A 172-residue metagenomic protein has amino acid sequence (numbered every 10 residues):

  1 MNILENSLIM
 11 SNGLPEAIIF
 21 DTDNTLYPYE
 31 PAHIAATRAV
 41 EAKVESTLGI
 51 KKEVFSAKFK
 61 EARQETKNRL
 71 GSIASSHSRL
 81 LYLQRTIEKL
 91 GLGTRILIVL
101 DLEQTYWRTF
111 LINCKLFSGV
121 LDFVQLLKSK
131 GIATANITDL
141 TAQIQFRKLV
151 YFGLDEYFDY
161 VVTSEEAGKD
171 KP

Functional and structural regions predicted by a protein language model:
N2-F20, T25-K58: Active-site neighborhood of HAD-like aspartate-dependent phosphohydrolases
G13, K130, E156: Structured loop/turn residues at beta-strand edges in well-structured enzyme cores
E61-T105: A metal-dependent, Asp-based hydrolase signature
T105-T109, K130: Conserved acidic, metal-coordinating active-site core of Asp-based, Mg2+-dependent phosphoryl-transfer enzymes
R108, I112-K115, A135, L140-P172: Substrate-recognition "cap/lid" segment bordering the active-site pocket of phosphatases
G119-G131: Catalytic-core regions built around general acid/base machinery
